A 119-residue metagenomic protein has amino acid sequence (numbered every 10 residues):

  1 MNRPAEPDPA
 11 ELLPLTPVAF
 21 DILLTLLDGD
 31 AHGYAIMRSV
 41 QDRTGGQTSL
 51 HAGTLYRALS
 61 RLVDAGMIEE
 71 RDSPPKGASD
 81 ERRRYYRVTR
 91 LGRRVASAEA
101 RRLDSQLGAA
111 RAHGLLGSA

Functional and structural regions predicted by a protein language model:
M1-L12: Short, Lys/Arg-enriched N-terminal segment that forms or immediately precedes the first helix of a structured domain
R3, L91-A119: Amphipathic alpha-helical dimerization/coiled-coil segments that flank or bridge DNA-binding/regulatory modules
A10-T54: N-terminal helix-turn-helix DNA-binding core of bacterial DNA-binding proteins
L55-L62: Basic amphipathic alpha-helical segments that dock to polyanions
G66: Glycine-centered, phosphate/nucleic-acid-interacting loop/turn motifs that mediate DNA/RNA or nucleotide
E70: Short beta-strand "wing" residues that participate in macromolecule-binding interfaces
G77-E99: Basic, amphipathic "hinge/linker" alpha-helix immediately C-terminal to the N-terminal HTH DNA-binding motif
